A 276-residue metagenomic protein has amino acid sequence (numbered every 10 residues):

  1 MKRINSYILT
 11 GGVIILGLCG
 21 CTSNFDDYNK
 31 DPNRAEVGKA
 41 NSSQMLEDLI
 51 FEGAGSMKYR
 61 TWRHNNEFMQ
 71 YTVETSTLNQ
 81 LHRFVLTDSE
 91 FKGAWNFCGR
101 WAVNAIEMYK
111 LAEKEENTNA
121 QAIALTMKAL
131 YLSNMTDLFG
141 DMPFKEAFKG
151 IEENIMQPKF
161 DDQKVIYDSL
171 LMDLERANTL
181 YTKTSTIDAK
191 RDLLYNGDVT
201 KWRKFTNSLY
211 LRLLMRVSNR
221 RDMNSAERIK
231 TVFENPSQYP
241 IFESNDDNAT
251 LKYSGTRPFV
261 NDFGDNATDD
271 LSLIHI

Functional and structural regions predicted by a protein language model:
M1, I274-I276: Intervening/peripheral non-core polypeptide segments
M1-G20: Sec-dependent bacterial lipoprotein signal peptides
I15-L16, K30-N33, F259, T268: Intrinsically disordered, low-complexity, compositionally biased regions/tails
G17-C19, S56, T136, T184: Hydrophobic alpha-helical elements and their junctions with loops/disorder across both membrane and soluble proteins
C21-Q80, S89, N96-G99, V103 (+2 more regions): Membrane-proximal, proline-rich intrinsically disordered regions
A40, E74-M127, Y131-I274: Structured, solvent-exposed acidic/aromatic patches
